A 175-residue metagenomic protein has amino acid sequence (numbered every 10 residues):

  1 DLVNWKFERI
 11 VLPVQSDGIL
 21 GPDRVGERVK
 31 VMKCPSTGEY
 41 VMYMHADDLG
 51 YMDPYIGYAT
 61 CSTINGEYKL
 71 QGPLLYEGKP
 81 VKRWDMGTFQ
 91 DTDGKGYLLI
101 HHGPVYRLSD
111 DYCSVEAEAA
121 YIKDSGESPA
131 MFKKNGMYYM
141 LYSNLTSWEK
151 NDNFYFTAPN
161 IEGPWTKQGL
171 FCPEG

Functional and structural regions predicted by a protein language model:
D1-G175: Carbohydrate-active catalytic/glycan-binding domains of CAZyme proteins, especially the secreted or lumenal ectodomains
